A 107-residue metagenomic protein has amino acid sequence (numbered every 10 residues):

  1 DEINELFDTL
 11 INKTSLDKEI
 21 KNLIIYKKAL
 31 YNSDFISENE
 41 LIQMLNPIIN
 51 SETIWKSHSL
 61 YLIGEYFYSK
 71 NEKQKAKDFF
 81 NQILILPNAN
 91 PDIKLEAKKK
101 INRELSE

Functional and structural regions predicted by a protein language model:
L6-E107: Soluble extracytoplasmic domains of inner/organellar membrane proteins
